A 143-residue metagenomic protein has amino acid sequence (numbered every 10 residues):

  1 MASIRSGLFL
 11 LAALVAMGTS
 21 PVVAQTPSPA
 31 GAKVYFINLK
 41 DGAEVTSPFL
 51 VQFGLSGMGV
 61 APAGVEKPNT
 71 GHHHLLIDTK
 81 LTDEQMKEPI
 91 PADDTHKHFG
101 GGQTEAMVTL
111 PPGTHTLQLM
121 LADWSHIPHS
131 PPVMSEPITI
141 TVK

Functional and structural regions predicted by a protein language model:
G7-G18: Bacterial N-terminal signal peptides
T26-T46: Short, compositionally biased P/S/T/A/G/V-rich stretches that sit at domain boundaries
A43-M58: Contiguous beta-strand segments within globular domains
S47, G71, P111-G113: A glycine-anchored, Pro-Gly-centered beta-turn/N-cap motif
G54-V65, I127: Short amphipathic, basic-aromatic surface patches that mediate peripheral association with negatively charged
V65-H73, M134: Short coil-to-beta strand junction motifs in C2/discoidin
T82-E84, A122-S130: Short acidic/polar inter-strand loop motif in beta-rich domains
P89-T116, M120-D123: Short, solvent-exposed, Trp/other aromatic-anchored flexible loops in extracytoplasmic proteins
